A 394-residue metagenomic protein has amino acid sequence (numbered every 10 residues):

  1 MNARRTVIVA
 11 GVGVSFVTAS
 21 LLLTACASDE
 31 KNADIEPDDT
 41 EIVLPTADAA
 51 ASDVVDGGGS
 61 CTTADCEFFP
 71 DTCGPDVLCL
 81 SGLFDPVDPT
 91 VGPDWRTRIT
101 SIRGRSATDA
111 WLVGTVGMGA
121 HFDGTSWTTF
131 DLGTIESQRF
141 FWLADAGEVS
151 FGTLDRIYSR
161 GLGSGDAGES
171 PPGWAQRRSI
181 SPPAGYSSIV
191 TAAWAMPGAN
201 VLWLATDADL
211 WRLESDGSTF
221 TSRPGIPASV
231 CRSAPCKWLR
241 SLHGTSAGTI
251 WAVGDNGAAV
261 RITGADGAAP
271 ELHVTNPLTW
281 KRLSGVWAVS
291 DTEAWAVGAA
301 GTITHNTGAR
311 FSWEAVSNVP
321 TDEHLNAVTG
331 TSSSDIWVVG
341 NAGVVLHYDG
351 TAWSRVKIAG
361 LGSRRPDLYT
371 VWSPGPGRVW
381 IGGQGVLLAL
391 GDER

Functional and structural regions predicted by a protein language model:
M1-F16: Bacterial N-terminal signal peptides that target proteins for export
L22-A25: C-terminal motif of bacterial Sec signal peptides marking the signal peptidase cleavage site
S28-R394: Residue-level hotspots at or immediately adjacent to binding/recognition sites across diverse folds
